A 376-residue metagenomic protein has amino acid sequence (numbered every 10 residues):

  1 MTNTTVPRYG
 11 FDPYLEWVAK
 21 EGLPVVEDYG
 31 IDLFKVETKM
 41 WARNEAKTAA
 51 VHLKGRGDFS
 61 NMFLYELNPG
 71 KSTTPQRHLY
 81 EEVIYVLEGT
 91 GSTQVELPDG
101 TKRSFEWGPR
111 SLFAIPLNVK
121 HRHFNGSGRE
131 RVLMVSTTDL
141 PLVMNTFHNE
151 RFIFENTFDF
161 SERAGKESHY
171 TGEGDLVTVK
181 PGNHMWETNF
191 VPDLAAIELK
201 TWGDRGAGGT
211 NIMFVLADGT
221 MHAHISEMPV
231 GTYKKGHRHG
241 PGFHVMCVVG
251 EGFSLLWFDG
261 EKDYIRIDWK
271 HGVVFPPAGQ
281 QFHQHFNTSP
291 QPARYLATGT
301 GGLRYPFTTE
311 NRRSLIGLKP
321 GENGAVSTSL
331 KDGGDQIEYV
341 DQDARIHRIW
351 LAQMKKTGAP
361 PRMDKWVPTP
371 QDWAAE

Functional and structural regions predicted by a protein language model:
M1-D58, R151-H224, K331-E376: A short, N-terminal "cap"/entry segment at the start of jelly-roll beta-barrel domains of the cupin/DSBH fold
R43-A50, N61-H78, A207, H224-H239 (+1 more regions): Conserved short histidine dyad/triad with adjacent acidic residue
V51-K54, S72-H78, V95, S104-F105 (+5 more regions): Short histidine-centered beta-strand/loop micro-motifs that create catalytic or ligand/metal-coordination sites
L64-Y65, T74-R77, E81-V86, S104-F105 (+5 more regions): His/acidic/aromatic-lined binding-pocket segments of jelly-roll/cupin-type domains and related regulatory beta-sandwich
N68-P69, L79-P98, P229-V230, R238-G260: Glycine- and acidic-residue-biased ligand/ion/polar-headgroup-sensing regions
S72-T74, S92-T93, S111-H123, Y233-K234 (+2 more regions): Histidine-centered metal-chelating micro-motifs
L97-P116, D259-G279: Short acidic-glycine-tyrosine-enriched beta hairpin
G108-P109, L117-H148, G279-N311: Ligand-binding loop in jelly-roll beta-barrel domains
